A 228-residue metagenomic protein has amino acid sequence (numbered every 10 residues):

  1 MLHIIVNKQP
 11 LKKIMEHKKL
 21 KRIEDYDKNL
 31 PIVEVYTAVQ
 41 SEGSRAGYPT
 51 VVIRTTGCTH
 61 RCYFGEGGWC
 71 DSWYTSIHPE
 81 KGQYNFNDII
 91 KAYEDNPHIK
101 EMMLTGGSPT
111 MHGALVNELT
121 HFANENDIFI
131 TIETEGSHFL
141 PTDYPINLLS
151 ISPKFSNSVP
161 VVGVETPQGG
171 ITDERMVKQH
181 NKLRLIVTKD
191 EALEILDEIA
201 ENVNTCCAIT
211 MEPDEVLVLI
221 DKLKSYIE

Functional and structural regions predicted by a protein language model:
L2-G43, H98, K189-E228: Auxiliary Fe-S-binding modules of radical SAM enzymes
I14-K19, I23-Q40, P49-T50, T56 (+3 more regions): Conserved Radical SAM active-site core
R45, E80-K81, V162: Short, solvent-exposed loop/turn segments at secondary-structure boundaries
R45-G47, V177: A generic structural micro-feature
Y48-P49, T166: General N-terminal targeting signals
I90, E94, E101, T110-E228: Conserved AdoMet/S-adenosylmethionine-binding subsite of the radical SAM
